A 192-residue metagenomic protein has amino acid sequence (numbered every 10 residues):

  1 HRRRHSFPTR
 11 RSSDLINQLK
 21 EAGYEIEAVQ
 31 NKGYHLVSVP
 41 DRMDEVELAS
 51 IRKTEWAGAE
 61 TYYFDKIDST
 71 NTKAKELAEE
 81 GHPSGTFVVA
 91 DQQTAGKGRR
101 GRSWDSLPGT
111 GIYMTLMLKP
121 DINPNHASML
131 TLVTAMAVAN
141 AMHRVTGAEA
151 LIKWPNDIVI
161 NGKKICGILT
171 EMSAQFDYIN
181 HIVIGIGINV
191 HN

Functional and structural regions predicted by a protein language model:
H1-T9: Single conserved hydrophobic/aromatic residue that forms the stacking wall/gate of nucleotide- or nucleobase-binding
R3-R4, T54, N161, Q175: Extracytoplasmic/secreted proteins and extracellular or luminal domains
F7, V29-N31, K153-P155: Short Gly/Ser/Thr- and Asp/Glu-enriched loop/turn motifs at secondary-structure junctions
R11-H143: N-terminal lobe of the biotin/lipoate ligase/transferase fold
E80, D105-N192: Nucleotide and nucleotide-moiety/phosphate-recognizing core
